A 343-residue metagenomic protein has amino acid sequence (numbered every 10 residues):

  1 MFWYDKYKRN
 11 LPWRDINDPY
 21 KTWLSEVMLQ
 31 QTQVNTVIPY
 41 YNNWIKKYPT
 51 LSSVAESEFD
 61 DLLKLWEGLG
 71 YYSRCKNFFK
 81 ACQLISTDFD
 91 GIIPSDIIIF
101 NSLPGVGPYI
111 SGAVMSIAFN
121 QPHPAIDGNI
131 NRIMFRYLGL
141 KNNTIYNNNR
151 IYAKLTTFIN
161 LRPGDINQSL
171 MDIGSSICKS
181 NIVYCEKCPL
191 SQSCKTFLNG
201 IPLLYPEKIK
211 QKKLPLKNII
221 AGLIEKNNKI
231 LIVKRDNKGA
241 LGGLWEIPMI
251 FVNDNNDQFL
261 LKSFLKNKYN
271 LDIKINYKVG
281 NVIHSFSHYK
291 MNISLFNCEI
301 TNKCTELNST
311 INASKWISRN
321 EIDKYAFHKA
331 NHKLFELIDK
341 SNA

Functional and structural regions predicted by a protein language model:
M1-N10, D15, S175-A343: Intrinsically disordered, low-complexity, charged terminal extensions of DNA damage-control enzymes
F2-Y184, L190-N199, L203, N270-D272: Catalytic cores of DNA base-excision repair glycosylases
